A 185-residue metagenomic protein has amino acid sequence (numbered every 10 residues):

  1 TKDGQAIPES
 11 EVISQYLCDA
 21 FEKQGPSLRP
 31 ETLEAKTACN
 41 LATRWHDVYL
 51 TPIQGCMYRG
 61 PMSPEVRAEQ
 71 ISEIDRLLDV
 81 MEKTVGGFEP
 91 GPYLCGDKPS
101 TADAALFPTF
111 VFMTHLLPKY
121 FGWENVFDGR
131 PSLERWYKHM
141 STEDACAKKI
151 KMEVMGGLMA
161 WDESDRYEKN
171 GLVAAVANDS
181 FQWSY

Functional and structural regions predicted by a protein language model:
T1-L94, Y167, V173-Y185: GST-like domain detector, emphasizing the conserved glutathione-binding G-site in the N-terminal thioredoxin-like
Y16, A42-W45, F107, M152-E153 (+1 more regions): Short acidic/histidine-centered micro-motifs embedded in hydrophobic/aromatic stretches that mark compact functional
P64-A68, P118-D128: Acidic, serine/threonine/proline-rich low-complexity intrinsically disordered regions
K83-C95, K119-Y120, E143-I150: Surface-exposed helix-capping loop/turn segments at secondary-structure junctions
L94-Y120, G129-E134, M140: GST superfamily/GST-like fold recognition
F107, D162-N170: Alpha-helical membrane-embedding segments and immediately adjacent membrane-interface amphipathic helices
F127-D162: A contiguous, mid-protein "functional segment" used to position or interact with cofactors/ions or partner subunits
